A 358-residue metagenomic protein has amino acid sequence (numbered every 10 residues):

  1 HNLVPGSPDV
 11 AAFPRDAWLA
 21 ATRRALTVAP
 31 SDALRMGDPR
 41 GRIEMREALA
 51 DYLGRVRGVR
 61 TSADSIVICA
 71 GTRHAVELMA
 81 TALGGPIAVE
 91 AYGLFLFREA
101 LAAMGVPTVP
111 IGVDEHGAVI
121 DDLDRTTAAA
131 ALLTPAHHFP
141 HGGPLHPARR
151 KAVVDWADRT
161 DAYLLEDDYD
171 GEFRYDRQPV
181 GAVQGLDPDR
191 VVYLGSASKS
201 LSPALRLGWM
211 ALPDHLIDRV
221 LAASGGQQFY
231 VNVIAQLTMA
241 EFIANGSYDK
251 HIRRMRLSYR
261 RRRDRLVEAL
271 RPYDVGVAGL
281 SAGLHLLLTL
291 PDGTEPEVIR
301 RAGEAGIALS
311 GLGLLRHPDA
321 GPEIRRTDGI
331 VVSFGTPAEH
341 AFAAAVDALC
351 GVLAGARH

Functional and structural regions predicted by a protein language model:
H1-R40, D51, E304-I307, T327: N-terminal "arm"/small-domain region of PLP-dependent enzymes with the aminotransferase-like
W18, G195-R256: Conserved core segment of the aminotransferase class I/II
T22-T160, E172-L186, R190-V192, Y259 (+1 more regions): Conserved core of the PLP fold type I
P179-S198, I217-A222, I330: Conserved active-site segment immediately N-terminal to the catalytic lysine that forms the internal aldimine
L257-V267, G276-T289: Conserved glycine-rich beta-strand-loop-beta hairpin in the small C-terminal domain of fold type I
G303-V331: Conserved PLP cofactor-binding pocket of PLP-dependent enzymes
P322-H358: PLP-dependent enzyme catalytic core of the Aspartate aminotransferase-like
